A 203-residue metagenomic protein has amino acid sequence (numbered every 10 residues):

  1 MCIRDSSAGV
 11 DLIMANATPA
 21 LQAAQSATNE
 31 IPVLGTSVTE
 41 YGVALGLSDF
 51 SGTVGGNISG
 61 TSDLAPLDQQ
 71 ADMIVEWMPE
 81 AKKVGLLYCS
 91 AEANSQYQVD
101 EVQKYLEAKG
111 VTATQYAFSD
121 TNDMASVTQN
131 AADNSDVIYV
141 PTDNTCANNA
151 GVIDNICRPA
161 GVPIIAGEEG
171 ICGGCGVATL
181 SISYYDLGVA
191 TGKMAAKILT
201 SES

Functional and structural regions predicted by a protein language model:
M1-D5: Conserved small/polar residues in nucleotide/adenosyl-binding loops
S6-A17, L34-T36, V84-L87, S135-A147 (+1 more regions): Periplasmic-binding protein-like
T18-Q22, T39-V43, A65-L67, S90-N94 (+3 more regions): Solvent-exposed loop/turn segments at secondary-structure junctions within structured extracellular/periplasmic domains
I31-L45, I153-V177: Venus flytrap/periplasmic-binding-protein-like
A44-V75, G174-V189: Short beta-strand elements at the ligand-binding edges of bilobed clamshell
S59-L106: An alpha-beta-alpha
A93-V162, E168: Pocket-lining segment of extracytoplasmic ligand-binding domains
T191-E202: Internal hydrophobic alpha-helix adjacent to the cofactor/substrate pocket in enzyme cavities
